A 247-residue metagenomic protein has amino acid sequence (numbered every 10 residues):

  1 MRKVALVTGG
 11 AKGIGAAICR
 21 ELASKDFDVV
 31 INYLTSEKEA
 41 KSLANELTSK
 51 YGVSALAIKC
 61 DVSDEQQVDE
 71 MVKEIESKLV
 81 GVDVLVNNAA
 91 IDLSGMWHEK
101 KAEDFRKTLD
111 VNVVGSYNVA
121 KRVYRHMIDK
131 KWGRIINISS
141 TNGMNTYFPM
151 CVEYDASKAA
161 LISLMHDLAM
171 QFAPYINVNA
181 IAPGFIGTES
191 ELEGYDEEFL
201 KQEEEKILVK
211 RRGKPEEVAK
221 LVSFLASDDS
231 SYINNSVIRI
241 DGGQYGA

Functional and structural regions predicted by a protein language model:
A11-K12: Conserved glycine-rich cofactor-binding loop
M96-W97, K101-L109, I135, E191 (+2 more regions): Substrate-binding pocket helix/loop in short-chain dehydrogenase/reductase
A120, S157, M165: Active-site helix of classical SDR
S140: Residue(s) in the substrate-gating loop at a strand-loop-helix junction that position the organic substrate next
N145-T146, S223, N234-A247: Short C-terminal tail/terminal secondary-structure segment of NAD(P)H-dependent dehydrogenase/reductase domains
A173-N177, I233-N235: Short, small/polar-rich loop/turn modules that mediate ligand/substrate recognition or access, typified
I207-V218: A conserved structural motif in NAD(P)-dependent oxidoreductases
